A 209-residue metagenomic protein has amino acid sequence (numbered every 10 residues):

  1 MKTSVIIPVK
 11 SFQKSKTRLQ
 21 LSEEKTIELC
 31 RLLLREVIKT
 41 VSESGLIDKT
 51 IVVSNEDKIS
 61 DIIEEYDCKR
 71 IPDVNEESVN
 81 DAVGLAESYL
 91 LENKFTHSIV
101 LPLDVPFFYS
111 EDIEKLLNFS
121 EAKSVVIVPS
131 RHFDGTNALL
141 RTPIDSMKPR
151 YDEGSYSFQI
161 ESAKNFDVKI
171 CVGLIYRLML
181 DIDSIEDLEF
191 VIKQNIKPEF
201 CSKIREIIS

Functional and structural regions predicted by a protein language model:
M1-L19: N-terminal nucleotide-binding beta1-loop-alpha1 segment
C30-L46: A short, N-terminal amphipathic alpha-helix
G45-R70: Acidic donor-binding segment of Leloir-type glycosyltransferases
E64-S98: Short phosphate-binding loop-to-helix
P102-P106: The conserved acidic donor/metal-binding loop of glycosyltransferases
F108-F133: Conserved donor-nucleotide/metal-binding helix-loop-beta segment in metal-dependent transferases, i.e., the alpha-helix
R141-A163: Short, glycine-/small-residue-rich phosphate/pyrophosphate-handling segment
E161-S209: Conserved alpha/beta core of the MobA/IspD/sugar-nucleotide pyrophosphorylase nucleotidyltransferase superfamily
